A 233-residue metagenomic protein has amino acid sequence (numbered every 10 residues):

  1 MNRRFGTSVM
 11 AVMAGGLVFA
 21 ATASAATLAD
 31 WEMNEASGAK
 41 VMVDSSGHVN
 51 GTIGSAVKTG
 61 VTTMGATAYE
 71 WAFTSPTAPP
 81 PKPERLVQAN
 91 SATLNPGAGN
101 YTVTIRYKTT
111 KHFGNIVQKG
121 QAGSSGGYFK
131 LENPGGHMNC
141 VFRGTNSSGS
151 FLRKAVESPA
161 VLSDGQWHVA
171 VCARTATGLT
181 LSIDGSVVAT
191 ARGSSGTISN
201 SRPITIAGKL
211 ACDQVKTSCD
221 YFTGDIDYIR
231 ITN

Functional and structural regions predicted by a protein language model:
M1-A11: Bacterial N-terminal signal peptides that target proteins for export
N2, L17, A21-K82: Extracytoplasmic low-complexity segments
L28, S37-M42, P79-V141, L179 (+1 more regions): Extracellular glycan-recognition modules
A29-M33, D44, V103-T109, A170-C172 (+2 more regions): Short hydrophobic/aromatic patches on beta-strands that form ligand-binding or substrate-lining surfaces
T67, A191-D225: Flexible glycan-contacting loops in extracellular carbohydrate-active proteins
N90-V103, G123, P159-Q166, G196-S199 (+1 more regions): Extracellular/lumenal carbohydrate-interaction signature centered on repeated Trp-anchored short motifs
C140-V169, K216: Short, aromatic/His-centered strand-loop micro-motif at the edge of beta-sheets
Q166-T180: Localized edge beta-strand/strand-to-loop motifs within extracellular or lumenal beta-rich domains
